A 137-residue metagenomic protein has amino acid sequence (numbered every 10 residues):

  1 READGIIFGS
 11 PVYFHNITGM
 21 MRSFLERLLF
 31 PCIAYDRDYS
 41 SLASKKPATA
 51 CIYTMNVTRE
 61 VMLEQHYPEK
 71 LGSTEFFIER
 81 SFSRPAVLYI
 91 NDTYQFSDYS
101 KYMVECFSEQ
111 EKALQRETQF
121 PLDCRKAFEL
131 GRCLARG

Functional and structural regions predicted by a protein language model:
R1-S81: Helix-loop-strand module that forms the ligand-binding subsite of alpha/beta enzymes
T74-G137: Glycine-rich phosphate/pyrophosphate-binding loop and the adjoining helix
